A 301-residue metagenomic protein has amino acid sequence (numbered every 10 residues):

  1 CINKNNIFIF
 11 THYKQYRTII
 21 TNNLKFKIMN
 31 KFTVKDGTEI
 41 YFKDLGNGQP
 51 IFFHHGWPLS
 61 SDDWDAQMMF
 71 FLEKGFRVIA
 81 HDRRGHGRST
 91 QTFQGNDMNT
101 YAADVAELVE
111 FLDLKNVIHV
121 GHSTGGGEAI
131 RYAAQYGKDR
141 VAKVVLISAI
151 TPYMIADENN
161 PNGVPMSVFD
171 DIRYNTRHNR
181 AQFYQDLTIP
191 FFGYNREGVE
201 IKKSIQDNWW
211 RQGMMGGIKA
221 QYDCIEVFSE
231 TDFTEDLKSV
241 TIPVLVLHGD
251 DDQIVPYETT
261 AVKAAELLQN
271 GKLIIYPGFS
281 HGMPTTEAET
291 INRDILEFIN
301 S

Functional and structural regions predicted by a protein language model:
T38-Q91: Conserved HGGG/HGGXW glycine-rich cap/lid loop of the alpha/beta-hydrolase fold
H55-W57, V117, G121-S123: Conserved alpha/beta-hydrolase "nucleophile elbow" surrounding the catalytic nucleophile
T100-V117: Conserved acidic catalytic loop of the alpha/beta-hydrolase fold
I130-H178: Flexible "cap/lid" loop of the alpha/beta hydrolase fold
P152-V164, Y174-K238: Conserved alpha/beta-hydrolase catalytic His-Asp/Glu region
V240, V246-H248, D252: Short beta-strand/loop motif that positions the catalytic acidic residue of the alpha/beta-hydrolase fold
Q253-T259: Conserved alpha/beta-hydrolase "acid-adjacent" motif
N270-S301: Catalytic active-site module of serine/aspartate enzymes centered on a nucleophile-bearing elbow/loop
